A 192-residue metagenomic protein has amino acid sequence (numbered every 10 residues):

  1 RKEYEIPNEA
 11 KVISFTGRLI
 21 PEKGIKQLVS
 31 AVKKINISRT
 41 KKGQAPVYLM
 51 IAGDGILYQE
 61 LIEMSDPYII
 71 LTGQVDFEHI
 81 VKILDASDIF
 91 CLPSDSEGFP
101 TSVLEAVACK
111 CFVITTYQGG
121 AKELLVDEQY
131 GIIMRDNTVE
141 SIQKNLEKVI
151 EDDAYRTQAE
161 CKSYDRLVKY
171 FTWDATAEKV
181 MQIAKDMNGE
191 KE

Functional and structural regions predicted by a protein language model:
P7-K23, V29-K33: Conserved donor-binding/catalytic core segment of Leloir-type glycosyltransferases
E60-V75: Nucleotide-activated donor-binding/catalytic signature segment of Leloir-type glycosyltransferases, i.e., the conserved
Q74-V75, K82-S87: Short alpha-helical donor nucleotide-sugar binding micro-motif in glycosyltransferases
V81, P100, L104-A108, K122-E123: Short alpha-helical segment that forms part of, or immediately flanks, the ligand-binding pocket in carbohydrate-active
D95: Aromatic "clamp/platform" in nucleotide-sugar-dependent glycosyltransferases that forms part of the donor/acceptor
F112-T115: Short hydrophobic beta-strand element within catalytic cores of glycosyltransferases and related nucleotide-activated
D127-E128, I132-V139, K148-D153: Conserved acidic donor-binding segment of nucleotide-sugar-dependent glycosyltransferases
K148, Y155-K169, K179-Q182: A short, well-ordered alpha-helix in the C-terminal region of glycosyltransferases
